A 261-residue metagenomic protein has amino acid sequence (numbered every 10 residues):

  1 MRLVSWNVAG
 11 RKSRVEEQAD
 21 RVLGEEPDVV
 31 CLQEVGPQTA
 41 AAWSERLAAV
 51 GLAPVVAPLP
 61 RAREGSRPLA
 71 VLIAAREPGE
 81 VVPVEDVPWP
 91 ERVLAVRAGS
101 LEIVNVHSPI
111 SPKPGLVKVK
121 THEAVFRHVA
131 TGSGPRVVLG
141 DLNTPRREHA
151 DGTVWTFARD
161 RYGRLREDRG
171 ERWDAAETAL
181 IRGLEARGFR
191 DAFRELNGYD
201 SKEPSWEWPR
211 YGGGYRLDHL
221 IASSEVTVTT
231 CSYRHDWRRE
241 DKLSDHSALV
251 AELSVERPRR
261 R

Functional and structural regions predicted by a protein language model:
M1-A49, R63-P68, R257-R261: N-terminal, active-site-proximal structural segment of metallo-dependent hydrolase catalytic domains
M1-G10, S100-I110, L139: Active-site-proximal beta-strand elements of phosphoester/diester hydrolases
V8, V35, S108, L142 (+1 more regions): Active-site metal-binding loops of divalent metal-dependent hydrolases
R11-R14, P37-A41, S111-P114, P145-A150 (+1 more regions): Active-site environment of divalent metal-dependent phosphoester hydrolases
V35-K113, V117: Structured beta-strand-rich core segments of catalytic domains in phosphoester-bond hydrolases
G65-V81, E185-R187, Y211-V228, S254: Conserved beta strand-loop-helix elements of the APE1-like EEP
A74-E77, A95-S100, A222-S224, S244 (+1 more regions): Active-site beta-strand termini and strand-to-loop segments that position acidic
E123-G213, L217: Metal-dependent phosphoesterases centered on the DNase I-like endonuclease/exonuclease/phosphatase
